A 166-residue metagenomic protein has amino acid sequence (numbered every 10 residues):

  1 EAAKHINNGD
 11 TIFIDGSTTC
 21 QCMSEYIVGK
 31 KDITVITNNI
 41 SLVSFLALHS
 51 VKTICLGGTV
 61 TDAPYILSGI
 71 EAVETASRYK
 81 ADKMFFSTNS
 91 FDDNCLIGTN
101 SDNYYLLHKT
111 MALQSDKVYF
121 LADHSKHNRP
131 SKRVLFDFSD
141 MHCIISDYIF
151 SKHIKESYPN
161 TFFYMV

Functional and structural regions predicted by a protein language model:
E1-F13, S24-V35, L46-V51: HTH-adjacent hinge/linker in prokaryotic transcriptional regulators
I14-D15, T37, S146: Short beta-strand scaffold positions
T18-C20: Gly/Ser/Thr-rich loops at beta-strand to alpha-helix junctions that form or flank small-molecule/cofactor-binding
I40: A short, structured active-site edge motif that brings together acidic residues
V43-V166: Conserved phosphate- and dinucleotide-binding cores of soluble alpha/beta proteins, encompassing both enzyme active
